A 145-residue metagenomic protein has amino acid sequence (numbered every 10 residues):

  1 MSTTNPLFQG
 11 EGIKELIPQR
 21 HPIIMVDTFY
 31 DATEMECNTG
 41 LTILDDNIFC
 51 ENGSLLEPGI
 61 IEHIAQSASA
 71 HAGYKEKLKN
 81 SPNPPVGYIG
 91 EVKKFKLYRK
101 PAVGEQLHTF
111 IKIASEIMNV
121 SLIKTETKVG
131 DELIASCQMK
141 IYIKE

Functional and structural regions predicted by a protein language model:
S2-T3, N38, A70, A102-E105 (+1 more regions): HotDog/MaoC-like acyl-thioester-processing domains
N5-L7, A72-H108: Hydrophobic beta-strand-centered segment that forms part of the acyl-chain substrate-binding groove
G10-R20, P84: Short aromatic-glycine motifs in intrinsically disordered, low-complexity regions
H21-L56: Catalytic strand-loop segment that frames the active site of acyl-thioester-processing enzymes
I23-M25, L107, S121: Hydrophobic core residues within well-ordered beta-strands of beta-rich domains
D27-Y30, Y98, K112-A114: Conserved positions in beta-strands of structured domains
L56-S81: Active-site helix/loop of acyl-thioester processing domains in fatty-acid/polyketide metabolism, spanning hotdog-fold
